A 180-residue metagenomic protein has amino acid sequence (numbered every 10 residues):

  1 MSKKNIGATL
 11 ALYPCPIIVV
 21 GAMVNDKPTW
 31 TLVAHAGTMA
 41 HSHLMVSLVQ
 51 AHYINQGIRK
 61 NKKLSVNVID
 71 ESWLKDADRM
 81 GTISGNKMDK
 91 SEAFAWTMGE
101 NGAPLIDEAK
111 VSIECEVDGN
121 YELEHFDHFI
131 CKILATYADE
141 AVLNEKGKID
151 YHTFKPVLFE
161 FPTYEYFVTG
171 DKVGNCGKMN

Functional and structural regions predicted by a protein language model:
M1-N180: Basic, polyanion-binding surface patches
